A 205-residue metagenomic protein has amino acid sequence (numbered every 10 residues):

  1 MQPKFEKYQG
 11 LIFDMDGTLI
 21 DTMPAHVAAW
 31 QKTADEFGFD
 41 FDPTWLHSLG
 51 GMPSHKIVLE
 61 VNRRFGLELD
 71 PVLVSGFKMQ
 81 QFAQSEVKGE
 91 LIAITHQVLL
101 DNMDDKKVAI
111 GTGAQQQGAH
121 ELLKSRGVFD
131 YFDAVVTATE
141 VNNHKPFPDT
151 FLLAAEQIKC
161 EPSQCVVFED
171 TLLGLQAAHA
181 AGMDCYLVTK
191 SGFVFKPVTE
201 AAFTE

Functional and structural regions predicted by a protein language model:
M1-Q9, Q97-L100, K106-K107, Q115-E205: Asp-based, Mg2+/Mn2+-dependent phosphohydrolase catalytic module
Q2-H47, A180-A181, S191, F195: Active-site neighborhood of HAD-like aspartate-dependent phosphohydrolases
A25, L49-P53, F77, E90-I94 (+3 more regions): Short beta->alpha linker loops
A28-K32, K56, E60, F77 (+3 more regions): Alpha-helical elements of Rossmann-like donor-binding domains used by nucleotide-donor carbohydrate transfer enzymes
T33-A34, P53-L67, L122, A155: Helix-loop "lid/cap" segments that line or gate small-molecule binding pockets
E36-F39, F65-L69, G127-Y131, K159-C160: Short helix-capping segments at alpha-helix termini
M52, D104-D105: Structured helix-beta-strand junction loops
E60-L100: Metal-dependent phosphoesterase signature
